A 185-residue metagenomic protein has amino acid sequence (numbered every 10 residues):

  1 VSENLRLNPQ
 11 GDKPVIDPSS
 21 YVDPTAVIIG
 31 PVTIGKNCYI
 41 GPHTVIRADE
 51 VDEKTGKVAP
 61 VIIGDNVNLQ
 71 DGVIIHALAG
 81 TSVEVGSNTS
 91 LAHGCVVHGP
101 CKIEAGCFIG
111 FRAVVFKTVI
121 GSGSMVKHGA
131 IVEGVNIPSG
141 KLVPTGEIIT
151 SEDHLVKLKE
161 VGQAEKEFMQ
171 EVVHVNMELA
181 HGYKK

Functional and structural regions predicted by a protein language model:
S2-V15, P42-H43, R47-P60, D71-G72 (+3 more regions): Glycine-rich hexapeptide-repeat left-handed beta-helix
D23, I28-I29, R47: Beta-strand-rich extracellular passenger or scaffold domains
I34, Y39-H43: Eukaryote-specific detector of the first structured module of a protein
V67: Conserved donor-binding/catalytic core segment of Leloir-type glycosyltransferases
